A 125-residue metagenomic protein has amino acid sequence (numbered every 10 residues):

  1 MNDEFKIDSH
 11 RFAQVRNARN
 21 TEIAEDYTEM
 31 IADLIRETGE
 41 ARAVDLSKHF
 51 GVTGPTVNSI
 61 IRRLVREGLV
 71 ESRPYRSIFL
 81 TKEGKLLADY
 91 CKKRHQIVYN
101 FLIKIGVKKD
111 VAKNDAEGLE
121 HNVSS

Functional and structural regions predicted by a protein language model:
M1-T21: N-terminal leader segment of winged-helix/HTH proteins
Q14-R16, K82-L87, N100-F101: A ubiquitous short alpha-helical element
Q14-V52: N-terminal helix-turn-helix DNA-binding core of bacterial DNA-binding proteins
T21, L80-T81, S124: Residue-level signal for threonine
A43-I78, K82: Canonical helix-turn-helix DNA-binding module
R76-H95: Basic, amphipathic "hinge/linker" alpha-helix immediately C-terminal to the N-terminal HTH DNA-binding motif
Q96-S125: Amphipathic alpha-helical dimerization/coiled-coil segments that flank or bridge DNA-binding/regulatory modules
